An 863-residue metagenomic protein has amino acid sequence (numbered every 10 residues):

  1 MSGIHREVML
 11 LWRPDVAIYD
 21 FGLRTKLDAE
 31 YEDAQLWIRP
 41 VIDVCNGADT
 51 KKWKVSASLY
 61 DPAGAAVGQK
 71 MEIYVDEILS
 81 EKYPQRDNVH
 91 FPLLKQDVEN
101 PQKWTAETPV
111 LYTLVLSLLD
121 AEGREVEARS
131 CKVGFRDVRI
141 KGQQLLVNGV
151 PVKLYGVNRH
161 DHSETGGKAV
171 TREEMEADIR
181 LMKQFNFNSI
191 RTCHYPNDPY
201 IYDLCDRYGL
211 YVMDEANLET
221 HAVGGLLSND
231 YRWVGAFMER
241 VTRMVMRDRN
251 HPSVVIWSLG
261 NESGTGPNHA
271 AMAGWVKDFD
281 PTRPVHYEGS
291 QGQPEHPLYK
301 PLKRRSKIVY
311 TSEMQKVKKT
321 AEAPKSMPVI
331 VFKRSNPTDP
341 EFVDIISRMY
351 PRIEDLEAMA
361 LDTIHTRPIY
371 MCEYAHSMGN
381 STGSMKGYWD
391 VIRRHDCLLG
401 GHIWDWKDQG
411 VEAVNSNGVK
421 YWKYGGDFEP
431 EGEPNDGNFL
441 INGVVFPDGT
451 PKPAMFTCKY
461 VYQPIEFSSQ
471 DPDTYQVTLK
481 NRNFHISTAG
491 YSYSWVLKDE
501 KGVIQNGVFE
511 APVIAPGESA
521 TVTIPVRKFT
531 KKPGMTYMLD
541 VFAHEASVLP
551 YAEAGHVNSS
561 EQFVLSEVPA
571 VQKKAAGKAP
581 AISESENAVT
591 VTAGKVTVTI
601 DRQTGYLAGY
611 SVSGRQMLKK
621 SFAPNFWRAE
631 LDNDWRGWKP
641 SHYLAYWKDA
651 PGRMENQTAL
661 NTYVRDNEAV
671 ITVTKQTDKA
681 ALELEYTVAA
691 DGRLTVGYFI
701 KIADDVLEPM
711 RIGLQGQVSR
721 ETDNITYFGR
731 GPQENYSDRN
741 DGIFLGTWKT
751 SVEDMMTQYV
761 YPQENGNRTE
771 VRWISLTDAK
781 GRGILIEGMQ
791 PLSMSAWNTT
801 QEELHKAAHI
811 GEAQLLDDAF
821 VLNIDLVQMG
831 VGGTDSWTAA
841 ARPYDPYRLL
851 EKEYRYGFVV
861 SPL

Functional and structural regions predicted by a protein language model:
M1-D198, L204, V255-I256, M272 (+3 more regions): Secreted/periplasmic carbohydrate-active enzymes, especially glycoside hydrolases
E125-T478, N483-I504: Extended substrate-binding grooves/exosites of carbohydrate-active enzymes
